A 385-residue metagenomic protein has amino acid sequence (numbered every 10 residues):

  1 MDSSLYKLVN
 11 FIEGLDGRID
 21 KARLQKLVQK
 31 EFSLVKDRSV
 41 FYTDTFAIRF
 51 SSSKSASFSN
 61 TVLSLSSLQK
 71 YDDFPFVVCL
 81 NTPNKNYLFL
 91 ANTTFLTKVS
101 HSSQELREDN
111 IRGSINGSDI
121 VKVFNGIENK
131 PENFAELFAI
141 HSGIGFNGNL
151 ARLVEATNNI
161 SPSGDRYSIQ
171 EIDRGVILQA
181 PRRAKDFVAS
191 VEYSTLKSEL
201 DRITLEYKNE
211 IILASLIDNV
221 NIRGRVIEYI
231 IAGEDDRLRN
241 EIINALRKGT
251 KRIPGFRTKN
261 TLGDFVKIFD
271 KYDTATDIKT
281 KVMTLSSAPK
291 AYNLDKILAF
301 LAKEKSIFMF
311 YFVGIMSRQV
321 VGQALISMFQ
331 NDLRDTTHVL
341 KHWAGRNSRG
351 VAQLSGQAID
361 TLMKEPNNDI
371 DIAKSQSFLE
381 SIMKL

Functional and structural regions predicted by a protein language model:
M1-N10, S142-F146, A151-D235: Interdomain/boundary linker segments immediately adjacent to catalytic/signaling cores
M1-Y71, K85, S355-D369: Hydrophobic, helix-prone linear segments
K26-V35, N244-Y272, L298-A299, K303: Active-site metal-binding core of divalent-cation-utilizing nuclease and nuclease-like domains
D37-S59, G263-A288: Conserved catalytic cores of phosphodiester-cleaving nucleases, focusing on short active-site segments
S55-L88, K279-M328: Catalytic cores of nucleic-acid endonucleases
P75-V77, D201-A214, N221, L298-E304 (+3 more regions): Short, positively charged
N84-N129, G314-K364: Domain-level recognition of nuclease-like catalytic cores that cleave nucleotide substrates
S102-G164: Phosphate-handling catalytic interfaces
